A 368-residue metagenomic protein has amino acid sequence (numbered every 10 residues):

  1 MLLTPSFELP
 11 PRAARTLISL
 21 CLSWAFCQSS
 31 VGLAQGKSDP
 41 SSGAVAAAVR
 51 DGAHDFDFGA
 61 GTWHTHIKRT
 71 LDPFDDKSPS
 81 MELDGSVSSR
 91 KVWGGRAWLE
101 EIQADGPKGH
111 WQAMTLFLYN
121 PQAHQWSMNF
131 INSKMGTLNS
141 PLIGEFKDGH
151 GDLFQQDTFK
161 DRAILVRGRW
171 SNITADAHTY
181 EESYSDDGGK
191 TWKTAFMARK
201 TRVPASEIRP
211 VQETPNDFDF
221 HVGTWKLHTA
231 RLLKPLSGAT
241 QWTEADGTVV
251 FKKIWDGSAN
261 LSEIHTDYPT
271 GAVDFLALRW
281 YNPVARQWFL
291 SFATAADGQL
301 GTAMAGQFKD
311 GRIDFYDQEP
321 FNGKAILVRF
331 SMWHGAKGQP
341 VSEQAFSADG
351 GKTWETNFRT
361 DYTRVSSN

Functional and structural regions predicted by a protein language model:
M1-R12: N-terminal secretory signal peptides that target proteins for export/translocation
T16-Q28: Bacterial N-terminal signal peptides
S30-A34: Sec/Tat signal peptide C-region and signal peptidase I cleavage site
Q35-N368: Hydrophobic small-molecule pocket/channel-lining residues, especially in calycin-type beta-barrels
